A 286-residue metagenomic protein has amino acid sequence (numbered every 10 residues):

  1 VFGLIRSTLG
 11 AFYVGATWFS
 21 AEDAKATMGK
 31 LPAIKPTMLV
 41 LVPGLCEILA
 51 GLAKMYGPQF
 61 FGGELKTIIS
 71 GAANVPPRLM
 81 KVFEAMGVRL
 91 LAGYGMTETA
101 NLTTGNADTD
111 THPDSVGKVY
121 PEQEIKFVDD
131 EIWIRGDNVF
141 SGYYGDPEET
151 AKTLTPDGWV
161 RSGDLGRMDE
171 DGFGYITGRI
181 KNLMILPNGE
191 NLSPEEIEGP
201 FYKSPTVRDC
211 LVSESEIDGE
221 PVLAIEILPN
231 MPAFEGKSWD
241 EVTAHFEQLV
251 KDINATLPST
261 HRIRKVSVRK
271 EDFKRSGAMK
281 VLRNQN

Functional and structural regions predicted by a protein language model:
V1: Conserved AMP-binding
F12-V14, F19-D129, D218-E220, M231 (+2 more regions): Conserved adenylate-forming
L39-V42, I125, G172, F201 (+3 more regions): Residue-level signal for inorganic ion chemistry
G95-T99, S162, P187, S276-A278: Ser/Thr-glycine-rich phosphate-binding loops at phosphate-binding pockets of nucleotides, nucleotide cofactors
V119-E122, K126, E131-L186, N191: Conserved ATP-binding/catalytic segment of the ANL
V139, F173-Y202, M231-E241, L257-I263 (+1 more regions): Adenylate-forming
L165, S204-N230: C-terminal boundary motif of the adenylate-forming
M184, D209-E214, L249-N286: Conserved C-terminal "lid"/linker of ANL adenylate-forming enzymes
